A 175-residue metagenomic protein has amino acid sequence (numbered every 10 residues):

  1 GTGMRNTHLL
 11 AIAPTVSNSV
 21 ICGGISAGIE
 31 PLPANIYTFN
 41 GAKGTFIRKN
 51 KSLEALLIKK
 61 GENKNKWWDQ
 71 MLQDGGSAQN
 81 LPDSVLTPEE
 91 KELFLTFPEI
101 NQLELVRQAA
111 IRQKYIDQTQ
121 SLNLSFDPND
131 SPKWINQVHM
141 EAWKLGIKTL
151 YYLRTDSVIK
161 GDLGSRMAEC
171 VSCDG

Functional and structural regions predicted by a protein language model:
G1-R5, L10-G175: Catalytic alpha/beta core of large soluble enzyme barrels
